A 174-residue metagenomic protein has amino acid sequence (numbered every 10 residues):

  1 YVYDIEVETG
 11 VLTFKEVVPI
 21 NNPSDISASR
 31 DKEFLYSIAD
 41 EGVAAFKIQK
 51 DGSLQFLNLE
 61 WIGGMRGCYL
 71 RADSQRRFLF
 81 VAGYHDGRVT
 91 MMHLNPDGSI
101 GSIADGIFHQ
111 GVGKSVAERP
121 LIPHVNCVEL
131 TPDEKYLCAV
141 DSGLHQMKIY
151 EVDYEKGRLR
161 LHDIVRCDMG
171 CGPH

Functional and structural regions predicted by a protein language model:
Y1, E16-E33, S37, C127: Beta-strand-rich domains and repeat architectures in extracellular enzymes and scaffolds, especially beta-propellers
Y3-T9, F46-S53, M91-G101, Y150-R158: Short loop/turn segments immediately following beta-strands, especially the blade-tip and inter-blade linker loops
E16-N21, L59-G63, E118-P120, I164-M169: Surface loop/turn motifs at the tips and blade-to-blade linkers of beta-strand repeat domains
N22, R66, H124, C171-G172: Beta-rich catalytic cores
A28-K32, S74-R76, P132-D133: Residue-level detector of Asp-centered blade-edge/turn motifs that repeat once per structural unit in beta-propeller
D40, Y84, L94, S142-G143: Short loop/turn segments immediately following the C-termini of beta-strands
Q55-C127: Asp-box/WD-like beta-propeller blade repeats and closely related beta-sheet repeat scaffolds
